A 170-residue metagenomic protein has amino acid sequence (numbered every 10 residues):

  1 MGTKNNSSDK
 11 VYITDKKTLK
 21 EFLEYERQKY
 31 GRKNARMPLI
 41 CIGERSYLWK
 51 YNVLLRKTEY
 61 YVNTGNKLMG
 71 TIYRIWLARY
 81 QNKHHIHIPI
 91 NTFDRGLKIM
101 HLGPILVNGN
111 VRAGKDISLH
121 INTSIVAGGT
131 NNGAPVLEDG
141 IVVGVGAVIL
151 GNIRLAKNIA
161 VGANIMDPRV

Functional and structural regions predicted by a protein language model:
M1-H84: Terminal amphipathic alpha-helical/low-complexity segments used for targeting or macromolecular assembly
D15-T18, T130, R169-V170: General structural signal for secondary-structure boundaries
H85-P89: Conserved NTPase motor "head" modules and their coupling/switch loops across ABC/AAA+ ATPases, GTPases, and GHKL ATPases
I90, R95-G96, M100-G109, G114-K115 (+7 more regions): Left-handed beta-helix
